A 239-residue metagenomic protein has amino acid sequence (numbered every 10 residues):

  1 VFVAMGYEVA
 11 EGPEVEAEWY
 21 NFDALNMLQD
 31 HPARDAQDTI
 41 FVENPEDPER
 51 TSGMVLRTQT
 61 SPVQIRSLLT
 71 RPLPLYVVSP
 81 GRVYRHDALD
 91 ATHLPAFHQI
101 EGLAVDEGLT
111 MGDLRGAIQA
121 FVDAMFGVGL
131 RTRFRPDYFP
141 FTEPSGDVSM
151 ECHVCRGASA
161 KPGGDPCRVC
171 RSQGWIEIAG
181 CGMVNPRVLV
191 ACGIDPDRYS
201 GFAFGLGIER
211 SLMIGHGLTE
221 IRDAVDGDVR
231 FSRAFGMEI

Functional and structural regions predicted by a protein language model:
V1-I239: TRNA-recognition modules of translation machinery and tRNA-sensing kinases, especially anticodon-binding
